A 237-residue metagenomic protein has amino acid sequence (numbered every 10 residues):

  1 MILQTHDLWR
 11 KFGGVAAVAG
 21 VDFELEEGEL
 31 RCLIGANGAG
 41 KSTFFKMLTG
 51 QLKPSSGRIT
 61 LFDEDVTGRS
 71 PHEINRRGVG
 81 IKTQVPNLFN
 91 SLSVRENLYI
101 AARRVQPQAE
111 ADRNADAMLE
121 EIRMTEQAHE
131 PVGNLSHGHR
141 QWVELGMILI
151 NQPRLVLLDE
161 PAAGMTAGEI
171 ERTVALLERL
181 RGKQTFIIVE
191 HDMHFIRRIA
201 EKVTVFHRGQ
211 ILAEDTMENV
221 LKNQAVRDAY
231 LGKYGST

Functional and structural regions predicted by a protein language model:
I2-T237: Glycine-rich phosphate-binding loops of nucleotide-dependent enzymes
